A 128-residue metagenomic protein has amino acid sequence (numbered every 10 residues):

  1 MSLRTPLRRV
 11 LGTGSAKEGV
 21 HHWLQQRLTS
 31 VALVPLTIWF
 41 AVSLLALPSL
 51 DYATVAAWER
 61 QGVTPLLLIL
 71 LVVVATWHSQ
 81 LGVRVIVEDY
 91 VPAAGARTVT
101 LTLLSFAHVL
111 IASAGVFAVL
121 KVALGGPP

Functional and structural regions predicted by a protein language model:
M1-P128: Membrane-embedded alpha-helical bundles that constitute the cytochrome b-like, heme-associated redox core of multi-pass
